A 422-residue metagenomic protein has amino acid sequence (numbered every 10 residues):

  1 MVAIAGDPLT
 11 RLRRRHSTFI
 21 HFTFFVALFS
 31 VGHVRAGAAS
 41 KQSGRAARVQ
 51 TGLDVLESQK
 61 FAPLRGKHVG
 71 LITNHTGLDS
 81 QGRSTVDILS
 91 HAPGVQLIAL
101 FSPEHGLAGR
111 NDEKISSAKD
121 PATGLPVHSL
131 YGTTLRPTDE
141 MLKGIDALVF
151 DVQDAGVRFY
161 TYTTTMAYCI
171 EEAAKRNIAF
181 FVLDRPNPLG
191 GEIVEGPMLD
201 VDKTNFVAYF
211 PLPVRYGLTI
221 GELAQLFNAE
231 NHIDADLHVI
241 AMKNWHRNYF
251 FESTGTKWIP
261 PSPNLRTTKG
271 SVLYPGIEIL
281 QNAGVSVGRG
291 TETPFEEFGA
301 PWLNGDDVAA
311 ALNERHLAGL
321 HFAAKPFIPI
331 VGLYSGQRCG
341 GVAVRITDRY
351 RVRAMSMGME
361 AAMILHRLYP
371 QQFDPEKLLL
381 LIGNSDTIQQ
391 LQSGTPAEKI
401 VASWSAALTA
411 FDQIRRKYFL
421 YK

Functional and structural regions predicted by a protein language model:
I20-S30: Bacterial N-terminal signal peptides
Q96-E104, L183: Short internal beta-strands
G109-E113, F181-K203: Glycine-rich, charge-decorated loop segments at or immediately adjacent to ligand/cofactor-binding or catalytic sites
E113-I145, V157: Glycine-rich oxoanion-binding loops at beta->alpha junctions
D154-M166: Glycine/threonine-rich flexible loop motifs
T204-P275: Conserved anion/nucleotide-ligand pocket segment
W245-K325: Glycine-rich, aromatic-lined ligand/substrate-binding cores of catalytic and carbohydrate-binding domains
G299-S403: Conserved functional hotspot residues or short segments at active or partner-binding sites across diverse domains
